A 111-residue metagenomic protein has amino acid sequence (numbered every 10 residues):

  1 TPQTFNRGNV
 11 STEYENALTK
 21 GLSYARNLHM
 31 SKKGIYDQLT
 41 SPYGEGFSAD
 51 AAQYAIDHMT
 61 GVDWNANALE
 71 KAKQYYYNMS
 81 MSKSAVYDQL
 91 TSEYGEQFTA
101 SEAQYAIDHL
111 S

Functional and structural regions predicted by a protein language model:
P2-S111: An alpha-helical, amphipathic repeat domain used for nucleic-acid recognition, typified by the mTERF helical solenoid
